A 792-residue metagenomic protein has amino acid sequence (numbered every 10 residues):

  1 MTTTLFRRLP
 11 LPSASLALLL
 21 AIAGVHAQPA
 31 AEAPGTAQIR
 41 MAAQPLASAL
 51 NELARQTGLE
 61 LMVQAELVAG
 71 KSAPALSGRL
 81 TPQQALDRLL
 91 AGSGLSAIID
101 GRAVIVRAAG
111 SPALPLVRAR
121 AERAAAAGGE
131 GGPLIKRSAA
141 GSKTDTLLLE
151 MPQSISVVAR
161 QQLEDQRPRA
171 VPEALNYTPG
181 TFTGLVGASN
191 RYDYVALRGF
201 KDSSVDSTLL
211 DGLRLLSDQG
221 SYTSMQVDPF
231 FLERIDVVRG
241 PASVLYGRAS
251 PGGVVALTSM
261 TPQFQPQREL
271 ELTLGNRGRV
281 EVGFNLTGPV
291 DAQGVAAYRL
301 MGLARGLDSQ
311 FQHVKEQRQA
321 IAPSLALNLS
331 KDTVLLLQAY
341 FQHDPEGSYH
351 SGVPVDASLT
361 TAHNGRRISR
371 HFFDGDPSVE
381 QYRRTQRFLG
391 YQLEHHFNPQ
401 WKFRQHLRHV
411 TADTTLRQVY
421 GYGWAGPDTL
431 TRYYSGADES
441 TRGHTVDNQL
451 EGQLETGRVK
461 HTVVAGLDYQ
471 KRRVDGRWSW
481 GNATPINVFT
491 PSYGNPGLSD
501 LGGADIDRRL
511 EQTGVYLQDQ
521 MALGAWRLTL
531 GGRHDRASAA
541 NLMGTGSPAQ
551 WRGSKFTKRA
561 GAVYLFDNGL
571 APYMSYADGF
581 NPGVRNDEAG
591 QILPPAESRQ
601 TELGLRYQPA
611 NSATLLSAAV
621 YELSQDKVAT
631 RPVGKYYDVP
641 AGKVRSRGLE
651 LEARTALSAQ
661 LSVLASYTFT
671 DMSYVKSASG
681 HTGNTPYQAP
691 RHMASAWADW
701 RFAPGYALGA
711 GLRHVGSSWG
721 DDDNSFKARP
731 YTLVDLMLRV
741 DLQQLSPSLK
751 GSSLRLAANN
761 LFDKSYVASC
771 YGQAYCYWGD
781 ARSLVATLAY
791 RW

Functional and structural regions predicted by a protein language model:
E60, P115-P266, L603: Acidic, small-polar-rich N-terminal luminal/periplasmic segments of exported/outer-membrane proteins
L216-S217, Y222, F231-E233, V244-P323 (+3 more regions): Outer-membrane beta-barrel translocator/receptor signature
P262-Q267, D291-A296, D332, N398-Q400 (+7 more regions): Short loop/turn motifs that connect adjacent beta-strands in outer-membrane beta-barrel proteins
R305-S309, I321-N328, D332-H396, T411-T441 (+3 more regions): Acidic/polar loop-and-plug regions of large Gram-negative outer-membrane beta-barrel proteins
A326-S330, T441, K460-V464, D468-R472 (+4 more regions): Structural signature of Gram-negative outer-membrane beta-barrels, strongest in the C-terminal barrel of TonB-dependent
Q392-H396, Q400-R408, D413-Q418, P572 (+2 more regions): Membrane-embedded beta-barrel scaffold of Gram-negative outer-membrane proteins
V463, M574, T601, Y687-W792: Conserved C-terminal beta-signal and adjacent last beta-strands/turns of outer-membrane beta-barrel proteins
A525, S617, E622, P640-D722 (+2 more regions): Gram-negative outer-membrane beta-barrel transporters
